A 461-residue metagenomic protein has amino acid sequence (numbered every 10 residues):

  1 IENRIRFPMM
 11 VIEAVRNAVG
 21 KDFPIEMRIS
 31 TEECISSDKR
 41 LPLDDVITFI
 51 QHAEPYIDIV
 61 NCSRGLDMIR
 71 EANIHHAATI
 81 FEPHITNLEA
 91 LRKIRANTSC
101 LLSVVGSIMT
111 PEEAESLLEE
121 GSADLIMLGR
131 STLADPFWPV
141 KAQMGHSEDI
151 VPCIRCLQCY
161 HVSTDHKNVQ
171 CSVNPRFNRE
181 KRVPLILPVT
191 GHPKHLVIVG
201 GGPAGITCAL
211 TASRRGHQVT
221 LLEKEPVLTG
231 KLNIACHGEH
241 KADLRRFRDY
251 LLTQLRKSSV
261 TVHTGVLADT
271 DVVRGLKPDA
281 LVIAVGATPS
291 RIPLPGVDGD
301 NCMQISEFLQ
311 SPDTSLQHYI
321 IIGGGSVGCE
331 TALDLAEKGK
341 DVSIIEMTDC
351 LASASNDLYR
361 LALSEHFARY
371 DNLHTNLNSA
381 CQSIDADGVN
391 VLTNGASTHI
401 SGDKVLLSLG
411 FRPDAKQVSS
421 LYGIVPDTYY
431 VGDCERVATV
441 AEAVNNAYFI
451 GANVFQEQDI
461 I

Functional and structural regions predicted by a protein language model:
I1-V199, P203, T211-R214, V219 (+2 more regions): Flavin-dependent oxidoreductase catalytic cores
H52, K93, S116-L117, K141 (+5 more regions): Well-formed, non-transmembrane alpha-helical positions, independent of function
I57, A123, L255, P278-D279 (+1 more regions): Local beta-strand N-terminus motif with an aromatic residue
E71-H76, P184, K231-C236, L294-G296 (+1 more regions): Short acidic, glycine/proline-rich loop/turn micro-motifs
I74-I80, D124, L232-H240, M347-D349 (+1 more regions): Short beta-alpha connecting loops at secondary-structure transitions that line or flank enzyme active sites
L118, T190-L221, H263-K277, V285-G296 (+3 more regions): Rossmann-like dinucleotide/flavin-binding elements
L221-S258, D334-A380, I461: Rossmann-like dinucleotide-binding cores of NAD(P)H-dependent redox enzymes
